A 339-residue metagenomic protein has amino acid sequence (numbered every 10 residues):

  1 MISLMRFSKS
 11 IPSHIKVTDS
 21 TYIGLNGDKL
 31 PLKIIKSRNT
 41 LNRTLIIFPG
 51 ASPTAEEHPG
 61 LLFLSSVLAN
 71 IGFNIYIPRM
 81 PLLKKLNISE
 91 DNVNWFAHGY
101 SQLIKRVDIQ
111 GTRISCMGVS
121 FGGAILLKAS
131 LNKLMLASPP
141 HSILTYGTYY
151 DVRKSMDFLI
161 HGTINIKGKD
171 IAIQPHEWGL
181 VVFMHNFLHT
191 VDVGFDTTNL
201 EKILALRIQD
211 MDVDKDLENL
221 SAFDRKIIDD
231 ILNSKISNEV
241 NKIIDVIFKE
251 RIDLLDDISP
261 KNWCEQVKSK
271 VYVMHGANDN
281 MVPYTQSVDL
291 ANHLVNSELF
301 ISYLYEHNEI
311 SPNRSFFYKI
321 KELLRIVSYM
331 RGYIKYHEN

Functional and structural regions predicted by a protein language model:
M1-R43: N-terminal cap/lid segment of alpha/beta-hydrolase-fold proteins
K36-I71, Y76-M80: Short, surface-exposed "cap/lid" segments of acyl-processing enzymes
N87-I109, A124, K128: Alpha/beta-hydrolase active-site loop
D108-S120: Alpha/beta-hydrolase fold nucleophile elbow
L131-A222: Alpha/beta-hydrolase-fold enzymes
L255-D256, N280-Q286: Conserved alpha/beta-hydrolase "acid-adjacent" motif
V267, V273-H275, D279: Short beta-strand/loop motif that positions the catalytic acidic residue of the alpha/beta-hydrolase fold
N308-N339: Catalytic active-site module of serine/aspartate enzymes centered on a nucleophile-bearing elbow/loop
